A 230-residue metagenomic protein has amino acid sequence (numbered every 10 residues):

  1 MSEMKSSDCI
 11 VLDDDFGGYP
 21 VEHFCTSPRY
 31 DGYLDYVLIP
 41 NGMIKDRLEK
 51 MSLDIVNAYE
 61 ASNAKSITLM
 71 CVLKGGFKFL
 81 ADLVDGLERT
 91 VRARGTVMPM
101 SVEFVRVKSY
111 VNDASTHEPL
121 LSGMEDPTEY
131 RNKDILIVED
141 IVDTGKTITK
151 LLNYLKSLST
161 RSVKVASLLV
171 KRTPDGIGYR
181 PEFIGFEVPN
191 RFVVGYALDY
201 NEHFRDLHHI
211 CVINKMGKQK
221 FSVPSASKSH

Functional and structural regions predicted by a protein language model:
M1-H230: PRPP-associated nucleotide enzymes
